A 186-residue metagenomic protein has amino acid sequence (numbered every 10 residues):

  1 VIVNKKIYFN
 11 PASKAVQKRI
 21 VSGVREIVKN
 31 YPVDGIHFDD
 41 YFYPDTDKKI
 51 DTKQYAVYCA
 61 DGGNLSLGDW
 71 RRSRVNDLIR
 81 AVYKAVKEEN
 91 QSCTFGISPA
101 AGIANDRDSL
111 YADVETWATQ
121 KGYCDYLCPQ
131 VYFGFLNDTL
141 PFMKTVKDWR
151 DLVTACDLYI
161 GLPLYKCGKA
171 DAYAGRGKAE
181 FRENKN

Functional and structural regions predicted by a protein language model:
V1, S13, N30-S66: Active-site-proximal loop/short-helix segments that contain or immediately flank catalytic acid/base residue(s)
V1-E26, N30, G177-R182: Active-site-adjacent "subsite" loops/lids of carbohydrate-active enzymes
K6-F9, Y41, T116: Flexible, active-site-adjacent loop/turn segments at secondary-structure boundaries
V21-I36, T145-L152: Short amphipathic alpha-helices and their capping/turn segments at secondary-structure boundaries
R25, Y41, T46, V131-Y132: Flexible loop residues that form catalytic and substrate-binding hotspots at small-molecule/glycan-binding clefts
V28-Y31, H37-D40, V82, V86 (+1 more regions): Sec/Tat-exported extracytoplasmic proteins
D47-A174: Glycoside hydrolase catalytic-domain groove-lining segments
K185-N186: Membrane-proximal bilayer-interacting regions
